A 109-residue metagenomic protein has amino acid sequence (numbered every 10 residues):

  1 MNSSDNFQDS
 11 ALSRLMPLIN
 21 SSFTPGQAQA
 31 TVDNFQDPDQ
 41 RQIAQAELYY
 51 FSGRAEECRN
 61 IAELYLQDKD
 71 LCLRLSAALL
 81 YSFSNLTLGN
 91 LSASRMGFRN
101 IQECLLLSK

Functional and structural regions predicted by a protein language model:
M1-L12: Long, contiguous interaction/recruitment modules in multidomain scaffold/adaptor proteins
D5, S22, Q36-D39, S52 (+1 more regions): Alpha-solenoid helical-repeat scaffolds
L15-Q27, Y50-N60, G89-I101: Helix-turn-helix repeat elements of alpha-solenoid scaffolds
A30-P38, L64-C72, Q102-S108: Solenoid-like repeat scaffolds
